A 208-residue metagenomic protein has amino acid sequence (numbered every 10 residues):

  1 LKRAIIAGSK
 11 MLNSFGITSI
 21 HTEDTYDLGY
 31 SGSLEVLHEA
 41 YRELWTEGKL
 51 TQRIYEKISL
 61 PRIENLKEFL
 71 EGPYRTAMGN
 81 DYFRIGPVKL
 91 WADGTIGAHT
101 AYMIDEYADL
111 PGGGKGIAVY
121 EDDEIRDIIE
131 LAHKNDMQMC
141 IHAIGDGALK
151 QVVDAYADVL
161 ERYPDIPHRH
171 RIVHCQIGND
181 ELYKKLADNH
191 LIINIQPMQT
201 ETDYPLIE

Functional and structural regions predicted by a protein language model:
L1-E71, A77, G86, L90 (+4 more regions): Divalent metal-binding segments
Y26-G29, G145-K150, I177-D180, T200-D203: Active-site environment of divalent metal-dependent phosphoester hydrolases
S59-N65, V173-L182: Short, conserved secondary-structure transition motifs
T76-M78, I85, D188-H190: Structural alpha-helical segments in enzyme catalytic/regulatory domains
K89, T100, Y156, I195-T200: Short, small-residue-rich loop/turn micro-motifs
L131, D154-R162: Conserved helix-loop functional segments at active or binding sites
I177-E208: Active-site-adjacent C-terminal substructures of enzyme catalytic domains
